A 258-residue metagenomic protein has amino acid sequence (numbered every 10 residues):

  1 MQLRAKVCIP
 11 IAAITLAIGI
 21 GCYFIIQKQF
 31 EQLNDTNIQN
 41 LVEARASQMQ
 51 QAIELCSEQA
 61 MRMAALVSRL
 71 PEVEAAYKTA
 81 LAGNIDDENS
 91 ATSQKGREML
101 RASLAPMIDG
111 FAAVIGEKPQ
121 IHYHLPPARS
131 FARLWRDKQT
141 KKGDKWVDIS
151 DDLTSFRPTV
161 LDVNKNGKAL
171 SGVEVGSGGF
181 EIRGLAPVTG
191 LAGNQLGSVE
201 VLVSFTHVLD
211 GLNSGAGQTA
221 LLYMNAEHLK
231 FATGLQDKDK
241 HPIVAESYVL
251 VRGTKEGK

Functional and structural regions predicted by a protein language model:
L3-Q94, A113-K118, K168-G172, G184 (+2 more regions): Juxtamembrane extracytoplasmic/periplasmic/luminal helical "stalk" adjacent to the first N-terminal
Q39, E43, Q50, M61 (+3 more regions): Short amphipathic alpha-helical segments
A52, C56, G96-L100, D151 (+2 more regions): Extracytoplasmic/periplasmic, Sec-exported soluble proteins
A76-T79, R133-R136, T233-G234: Short, solvent-exposed loop/turn and secondary-structure capping segments
G83, T206-K258: Intrinsic low-complexity, intrinsically disordered coil/linker regions enriched in small/polar and charged residues
N84-G96, Q139-I149: Short, flexible/disordered intra-domain loops and linkers
G96-A113, V160-D162, L250-K258: A short, hydrophobic secondary-structure junction motif
A105, D109-L202, D210-L212: Extracytoplasmic/periplasmic ligand-binding sensor regions of membrane-associated signaling proteins
